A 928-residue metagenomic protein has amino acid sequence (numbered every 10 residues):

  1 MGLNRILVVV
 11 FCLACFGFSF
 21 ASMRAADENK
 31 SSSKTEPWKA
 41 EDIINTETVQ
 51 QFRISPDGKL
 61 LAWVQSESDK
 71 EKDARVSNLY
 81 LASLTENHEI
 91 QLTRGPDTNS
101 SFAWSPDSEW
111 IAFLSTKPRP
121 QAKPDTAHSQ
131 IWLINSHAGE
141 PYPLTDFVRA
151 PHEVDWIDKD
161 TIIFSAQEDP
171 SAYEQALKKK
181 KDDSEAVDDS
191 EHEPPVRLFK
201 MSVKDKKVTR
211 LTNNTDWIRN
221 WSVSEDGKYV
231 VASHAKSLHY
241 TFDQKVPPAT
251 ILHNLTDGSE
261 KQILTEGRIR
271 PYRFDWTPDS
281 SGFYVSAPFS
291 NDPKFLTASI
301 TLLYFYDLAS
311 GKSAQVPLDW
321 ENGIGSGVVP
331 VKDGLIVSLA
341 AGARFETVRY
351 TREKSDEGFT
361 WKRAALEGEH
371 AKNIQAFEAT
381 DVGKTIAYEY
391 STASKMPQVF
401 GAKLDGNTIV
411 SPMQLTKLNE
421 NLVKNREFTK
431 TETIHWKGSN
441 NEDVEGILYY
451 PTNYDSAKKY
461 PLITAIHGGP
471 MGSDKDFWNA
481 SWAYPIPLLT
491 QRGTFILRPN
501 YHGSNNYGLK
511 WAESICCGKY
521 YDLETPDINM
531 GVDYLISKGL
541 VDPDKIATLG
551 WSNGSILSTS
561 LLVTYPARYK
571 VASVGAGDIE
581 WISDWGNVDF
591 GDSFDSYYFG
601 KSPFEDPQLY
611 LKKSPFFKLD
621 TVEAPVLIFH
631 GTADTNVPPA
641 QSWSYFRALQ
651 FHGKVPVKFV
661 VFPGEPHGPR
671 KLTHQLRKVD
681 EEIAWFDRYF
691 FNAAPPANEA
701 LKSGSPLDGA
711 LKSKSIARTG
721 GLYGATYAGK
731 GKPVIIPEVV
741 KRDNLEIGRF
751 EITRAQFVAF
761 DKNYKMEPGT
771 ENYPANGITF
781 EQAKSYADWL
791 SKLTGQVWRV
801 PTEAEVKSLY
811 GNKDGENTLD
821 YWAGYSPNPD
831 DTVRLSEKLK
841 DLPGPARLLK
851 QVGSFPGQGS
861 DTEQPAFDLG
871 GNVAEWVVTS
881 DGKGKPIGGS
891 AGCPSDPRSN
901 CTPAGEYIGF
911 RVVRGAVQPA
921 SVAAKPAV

Functional and structural regions predicted by a protein language model:
Q51-R53, I163-A166, A172-E174, E191-L198 (+4 more regions): Non-catalytic accessory segments flanking enzyme active sites
L61, I111, I162-I163, V230 (+3 more regions): Hydrophobic beta-strand positions that form the internal "hydrophobic ladder" of WD40/Gbeta-like beta-propeller blades
Q65-N78, T93-S100, A112-W132, D146-H152 (+11 more regions): A flexible loop/linker signature enriched in serine peptidases of the S9 family
L84-N87, N135-G139, S202-K206, N254-G258 (+3 more regions): Short loop/turn segments that connect beta-strands within beta-propeller blades
K458-G468: Short beta-strand element of the alpha/beta-hydrolase
P485-R492, R498-D708: Active-site-proximal cap/loop segments of hydrolase catalytic domains
G720-E767, E771-Q782, S791, G871: A short glycine-rich, aromatic-capped structural motif
G769, K784-E906, V913: Functional-site microenvironments in short loops/helix caps that host divalent-cation chemistry
